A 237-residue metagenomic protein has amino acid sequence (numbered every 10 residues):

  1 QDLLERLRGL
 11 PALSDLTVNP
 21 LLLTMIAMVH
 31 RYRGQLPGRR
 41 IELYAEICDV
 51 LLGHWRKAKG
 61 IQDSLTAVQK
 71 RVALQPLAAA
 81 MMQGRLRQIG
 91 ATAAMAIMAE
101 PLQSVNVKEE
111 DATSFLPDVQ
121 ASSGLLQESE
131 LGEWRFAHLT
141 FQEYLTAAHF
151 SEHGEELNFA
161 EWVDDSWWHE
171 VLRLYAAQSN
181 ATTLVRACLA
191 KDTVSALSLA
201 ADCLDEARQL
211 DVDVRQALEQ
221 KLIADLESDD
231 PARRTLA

Functional and structural regions predicted by a protein language model:
Q1-M25, E46, S114-F115: Amphipathic alpha-helical segments of the small helical/lid subdomains adjacent to P-loop NTPase cores
D2-L3, A12, L43, A93 (+8 more regions): Exposed alpha-helical structural elements
R6-P11, G60-S64, A112, S129 (+2 more regions): Active-site-adjacent structural elements in folded domains
R8-V18, Q35, D63-V72, F136 (+2 more regions): Structural motif
T17-L22, I26, I47, T140 (+2 more regions): Solvent-exposed aromatic/hydrophobic patches embedded in short alpha-helical segments
P20, Y144-A237: Hydrophobic repeat-domain scaffold segments
A27, A78, A99, L172-A176 (+1 more regions): Amphipathic alpha-helical segments within well-ordered protein domains
R31-P37, I41, A45-T146, S151-G154: Extended helical regulatory/linker subdomains that flank P-loop NTPase cores
